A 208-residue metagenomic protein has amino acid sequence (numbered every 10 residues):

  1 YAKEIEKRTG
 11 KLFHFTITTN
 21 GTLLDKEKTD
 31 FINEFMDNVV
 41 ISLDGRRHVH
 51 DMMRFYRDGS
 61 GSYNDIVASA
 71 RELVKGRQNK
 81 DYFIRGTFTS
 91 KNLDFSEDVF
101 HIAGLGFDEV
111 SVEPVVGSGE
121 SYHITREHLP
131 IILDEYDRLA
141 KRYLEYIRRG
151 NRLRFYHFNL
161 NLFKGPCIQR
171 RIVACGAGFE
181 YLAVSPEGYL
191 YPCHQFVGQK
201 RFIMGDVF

Functional and structural regions predicted by a protein language model:
Y1-V115: Radical SAM/AdoMet-radical enzyme domain recognition
D51, H194, G205: Residue-level detector of conserved, well-ordered beta-strand and adjacent loop positions that form binding/recognition
S69, R142, V207: Residues that form generic nucleotide/phosphate-binding pockets
R85, S111-E113, Y156, S185 (+2 more regions): Residues in well-ordered beta-strands of folded domains
S121-Q199: A C-terminal junction/extension of Radical SAM enzymes
G198-F208: Membrane-interface junctions of multi-pass transporters
